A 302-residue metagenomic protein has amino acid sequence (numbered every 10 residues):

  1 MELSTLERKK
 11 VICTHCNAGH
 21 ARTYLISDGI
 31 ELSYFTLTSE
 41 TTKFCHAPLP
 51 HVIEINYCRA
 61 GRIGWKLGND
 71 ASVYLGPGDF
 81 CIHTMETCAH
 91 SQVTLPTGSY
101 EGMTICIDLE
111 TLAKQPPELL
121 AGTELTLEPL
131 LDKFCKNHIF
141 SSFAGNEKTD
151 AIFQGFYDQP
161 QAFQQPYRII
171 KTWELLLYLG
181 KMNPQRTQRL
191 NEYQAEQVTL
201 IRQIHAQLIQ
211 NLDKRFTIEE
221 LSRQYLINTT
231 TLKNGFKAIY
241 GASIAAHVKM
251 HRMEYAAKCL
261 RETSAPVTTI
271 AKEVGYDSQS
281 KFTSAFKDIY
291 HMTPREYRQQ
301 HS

Functional and structural regions predicted by a protein language model:
L3-E101: N-terminal functional module of multi-domain proteins
A47, Y193, Q197, Q210: Residue-level marker of regulatory loop/turn positions in helix-turn-helix DNA-binding domains and in histidine
K66, A71-E196, I218, R223-T229 (+4 more regions): Alpha-helical bundle regulatory/interaction domains
R168, L208, L232: Conserved hydrophobic/aromatic pocket- or pore-lining residues that grip, position, or stack substrates in active sites
R202-Q210, R215, E219-S222, A238-S280 (+1 more regions): Terminal helix-turn-helix DNA-binding modules in bacterial transcription factors
L232, F236, K281-F282, F286: Short hydrophobic/aromatic patch on the recognition helix
